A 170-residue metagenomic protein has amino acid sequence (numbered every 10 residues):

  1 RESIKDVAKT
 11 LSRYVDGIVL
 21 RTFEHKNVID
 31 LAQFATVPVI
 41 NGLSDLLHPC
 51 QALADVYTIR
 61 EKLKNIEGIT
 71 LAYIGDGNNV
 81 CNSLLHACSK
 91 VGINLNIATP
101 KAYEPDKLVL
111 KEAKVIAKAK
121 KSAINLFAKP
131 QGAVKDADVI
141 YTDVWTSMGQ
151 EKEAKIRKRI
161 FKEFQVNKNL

Functional and structural regions predicted by a protein language model:
R1, E61-T142: Glycine-rich phosphate/diphosphate-binding loop of Rossmann-like nucleotide-binding domains
R1-R60: Phosphate/diphosphate ligand-binding glycine-rich loop within oxidoreductases
L20-R21, S44, H48, Y73-D76 (+3 more regions): Glycine- and other small-residue-rich loops at beta-strand/loop junctions that grip anionic moieties
R21, T142-D143: Short, well-ordered coil/turn residues at beta-beta hairpins and beta-strand->alpha-helix junctions within
V28, C81, G149-Q150: Glycine/Thr-rich phosphate-binding loops of Rossmann-like dinucleotide-binding domains
P38, Y73, W145-T146: Tryptophan-centric aromatic hotspots in well-structured domains and transmembrane helices
K129-A133, K162-L170: A short, acidic, amphipathic alpha-helical segment used as a generic capping/interface helix at domain edges
V144-Q165: Glycine/threonine-rich flexible loop motifs
